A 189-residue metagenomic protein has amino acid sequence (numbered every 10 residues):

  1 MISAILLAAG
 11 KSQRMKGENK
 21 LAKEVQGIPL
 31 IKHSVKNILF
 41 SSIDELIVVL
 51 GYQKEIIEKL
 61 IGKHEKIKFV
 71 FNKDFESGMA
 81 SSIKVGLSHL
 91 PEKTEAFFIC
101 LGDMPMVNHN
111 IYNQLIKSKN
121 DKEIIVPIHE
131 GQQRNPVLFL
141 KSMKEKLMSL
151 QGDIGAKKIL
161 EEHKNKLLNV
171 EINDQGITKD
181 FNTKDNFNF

Functional and structural regions predicted by a protein language model:
M1, S149-F189: Conserved alpha/beta core of the MobA/IspD/sugar-nucleotide pyrophosphorylase nucleotidyltransferase superfamily
M1-L50, E55-I57: N-terminal glycine-rich phosphate-binding loop and ensuing alpha1 helix
L6, I31, L46, G86 (+3 more regions): Residue-level signal for inorganic ion chemistry
M15, I57-I61, L115, L147: Hydrophobic packing residues within well-ordered alpha-helices of enzyme cores
L21, K68, E123, K166-L168 (+1 more regions): Conserved beta-strand segments of alpha/beta enzyme cores
H33-A96: Conserved N-terminal catalytic core of the sugar/cofactor nucleotidyltransferase
Y52-Q53, D74, G78, N110 (+3 more regions): Short beta->alpha linker loops
E76-M143: Conserved beta-loop-beta/alpha segment of the NTase-like Rossmann-fold superfamily that binds/positions NTPs
